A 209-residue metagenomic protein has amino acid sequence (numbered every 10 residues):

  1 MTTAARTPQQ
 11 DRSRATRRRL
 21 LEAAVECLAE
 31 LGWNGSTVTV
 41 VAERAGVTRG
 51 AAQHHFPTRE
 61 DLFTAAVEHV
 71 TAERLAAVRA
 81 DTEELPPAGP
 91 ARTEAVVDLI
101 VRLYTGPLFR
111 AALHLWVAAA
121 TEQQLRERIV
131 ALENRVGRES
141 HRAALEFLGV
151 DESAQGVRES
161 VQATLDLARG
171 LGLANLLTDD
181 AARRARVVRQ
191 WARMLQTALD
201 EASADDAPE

Functional and structural regions predicted by a protein language model:
M1-L31, V38-R44, E60-T64, H69 (+1 more regions): Basic, helix-initiating cap at the start of DNA-binding domains
G32-W33, Q53: Short amphipathic helical patch at the helix-1/turn junction of helix-turn-helix
A45-F56: Short hydrophobic/aromatic patch on the recognition helix
F56, R102, L115-T121: Short helix-capping/turn signature of helix-turn-helix
A65, A76-F109, G149, A154 (+1 more regions): Hydrophobic alpha-helical connector segments
L75-A76, A80, Y104-L113, Q123-G149 (+2 more regions): Amphipathic alpha-helical packing segments from all-alpha helical-bundle domains
L85, A119, N175-D179: Secondary-structure edge/capping motif, primarily at the C-terminal ends of alpha-helices and the immediately following
R126-V130, E146-E209: Hydrophobic/aromatic-rich alpha-helical bundle segments in the mid-to-C-terminal region
